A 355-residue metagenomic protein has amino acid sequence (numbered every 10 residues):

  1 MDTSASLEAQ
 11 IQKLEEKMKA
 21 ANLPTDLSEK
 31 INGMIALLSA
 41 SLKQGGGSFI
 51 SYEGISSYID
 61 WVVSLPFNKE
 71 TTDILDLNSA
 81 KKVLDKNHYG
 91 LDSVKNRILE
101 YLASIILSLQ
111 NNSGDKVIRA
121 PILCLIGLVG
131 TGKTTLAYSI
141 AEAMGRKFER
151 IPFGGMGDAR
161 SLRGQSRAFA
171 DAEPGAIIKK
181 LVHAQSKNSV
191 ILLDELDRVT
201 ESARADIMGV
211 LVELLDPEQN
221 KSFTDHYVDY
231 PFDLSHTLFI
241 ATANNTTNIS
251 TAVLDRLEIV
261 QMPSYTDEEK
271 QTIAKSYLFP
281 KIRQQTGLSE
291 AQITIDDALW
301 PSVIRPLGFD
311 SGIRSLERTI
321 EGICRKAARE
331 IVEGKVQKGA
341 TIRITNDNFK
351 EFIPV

Functional and structural regions predicted by a protein language model:
M1-S108: Extended, charged alpha-helical coiled-coil/arm scaffolds that mediate oligomerization and mechanical coupling in large
A21-E29, K69-T72, Q185, N245-D255 (+2 more regions): Conserved C-terminal "switch" segment of AAA+ ATPases
D115-F153, V182-H183, V212: Walker A/P-loop
I118-P121, M144, R163, D171 (+5 more regions): Short loop/turn elements that form and flank the Walker-type P-loop nucleotide-binding site in RecA-like NTPase cores
L125-G127, G164, E195: The Walker A (P-loop) glycine that initiates the GxxxxGKT/S ATP-binding motif of P-loop NTPases
F153-Q185: Short glycine-rich substrate-engagement loop in P-loop NTPases that contacts/grips substrate
A184-N188, T224-T242, I293-D296, T341-D347: AAA+/SF3 P-loop NTPase mechanochemical coupling elements
L193-F232: Conserved catalytic/switch belt of AAA+ P-loop NTPases
